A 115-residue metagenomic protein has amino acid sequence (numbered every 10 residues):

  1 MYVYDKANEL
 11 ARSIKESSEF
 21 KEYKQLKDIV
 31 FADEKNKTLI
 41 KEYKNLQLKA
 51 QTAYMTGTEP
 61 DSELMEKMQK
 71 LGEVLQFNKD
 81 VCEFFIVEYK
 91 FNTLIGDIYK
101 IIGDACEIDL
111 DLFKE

Functional and structural regions predicted by a protein language model:
M1-V3: Absolute protein N-terminus
K6-D28: Short, charge-rich amphipathic alpha-helices with coiled-coil/heptad character
S13, K49, V74, D97 (+1 more regions): Solvent-exposed, charged/polar functional surfaces in cytosolic regulatory/catalytic domains
Y23-L26, K41, I86, D104: Short coil/turn segments at secondary-structure boundaries
V30, E34-V87: Amphipathic alpha-helical segments
E83, K90-G103: C-terminal structural segments of small proteins and small subunits
I108-E115: Short acidic DE-rich linear segments
